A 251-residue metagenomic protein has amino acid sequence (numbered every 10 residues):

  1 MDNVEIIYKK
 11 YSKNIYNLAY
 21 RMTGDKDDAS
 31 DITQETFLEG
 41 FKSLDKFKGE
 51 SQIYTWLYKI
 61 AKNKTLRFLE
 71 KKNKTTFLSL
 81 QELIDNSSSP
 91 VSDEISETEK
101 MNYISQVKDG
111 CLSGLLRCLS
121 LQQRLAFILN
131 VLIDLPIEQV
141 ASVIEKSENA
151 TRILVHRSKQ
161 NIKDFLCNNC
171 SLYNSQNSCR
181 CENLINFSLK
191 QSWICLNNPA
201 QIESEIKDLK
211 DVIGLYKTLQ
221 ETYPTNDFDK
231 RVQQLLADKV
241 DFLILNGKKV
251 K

Functional and structural regions predicted by a protein language model:
M1-N17: A short, charge-rich alpha-helical start-of-domain segment used by transcription regulators
D2, F37-Q52, K71-K72: Sigma70-family region 2
D2, I6, Q81-M101, D109-G110 (+3 more regions): Intrinsic, short, N-terminal disordered tails of RNA polymerase sigma-factor systems
Y8, Y16, K26-S43: Conserved RNAP core-binding helix
I15, A19, L57, A61-L69: Hydrophobic-face residues of short alpha-helical interaction/recognition segments
A29, T151, V155-S158: Helix-turn-helix DNA-binding helix
D45-K48, K62-L80, D164, N168: Arg/Lys-rich amphipathic alpha helix in sigma70-family domain 2
A126-F127: A short pre-motif secondary-structure segment
